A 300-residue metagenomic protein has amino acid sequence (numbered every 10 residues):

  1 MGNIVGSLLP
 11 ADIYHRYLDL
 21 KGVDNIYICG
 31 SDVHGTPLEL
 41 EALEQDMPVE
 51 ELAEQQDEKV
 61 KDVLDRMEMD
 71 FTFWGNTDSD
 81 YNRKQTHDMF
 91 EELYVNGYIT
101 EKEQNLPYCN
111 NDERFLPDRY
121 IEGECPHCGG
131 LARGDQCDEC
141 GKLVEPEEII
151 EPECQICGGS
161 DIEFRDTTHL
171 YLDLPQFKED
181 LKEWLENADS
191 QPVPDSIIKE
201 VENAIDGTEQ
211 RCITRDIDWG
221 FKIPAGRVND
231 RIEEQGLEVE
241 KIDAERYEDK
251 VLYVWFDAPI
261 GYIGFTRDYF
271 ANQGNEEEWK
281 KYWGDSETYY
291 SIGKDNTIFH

Functional and structural regions predicted by a protein language model:
M1-C29, N76, Y81-Q85, E153-F299: Structured secondary-structure scaffolds
M1-W184, D189: N-terminal, positively charged nucleic-acid-binding surface of large information/translation enzymes
